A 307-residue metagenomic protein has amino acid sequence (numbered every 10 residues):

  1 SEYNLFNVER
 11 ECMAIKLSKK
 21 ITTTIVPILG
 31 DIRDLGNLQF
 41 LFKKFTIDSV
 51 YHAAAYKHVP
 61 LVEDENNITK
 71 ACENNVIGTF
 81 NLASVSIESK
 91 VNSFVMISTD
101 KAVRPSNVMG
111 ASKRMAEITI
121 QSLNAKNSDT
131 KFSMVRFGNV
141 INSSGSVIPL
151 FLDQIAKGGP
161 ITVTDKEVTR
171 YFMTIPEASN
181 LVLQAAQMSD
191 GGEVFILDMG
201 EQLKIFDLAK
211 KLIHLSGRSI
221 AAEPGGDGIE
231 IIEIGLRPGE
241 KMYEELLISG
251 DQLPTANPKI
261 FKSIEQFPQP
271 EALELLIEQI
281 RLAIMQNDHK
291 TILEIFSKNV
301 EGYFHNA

Functional and structural regions predicted by a protein language model:
S1-T46: N-terminal Rossmann/SDR dinucleotide-binding element
I15-T23, K44-S49, L82-S93, S122-K131 (+3 more regions): Secondary-structure transition/capping motifs at alpha-helix termini and the adjoining loop/turn into the next element
I21, I32-E73: NAD(P)H-binding glycine-rich loop region in Rossmannoid oxidoreductase-like domains and their noncatalytic homologs
P27, A71, F132-V135: Hydrophobic/aromatic anchor residues within beta-strands of the central parallel beta-sheet of Rossmann-like
I28-L29, E73, D165, E233: Conserved residues in the N-terminal Rossmann fold of short-chain dehydrogenase/reductase
V50-A54, F94-T99, V135-F137: SDR active-site strand-loop-helix element
H58-E117, S122: Conserved Rossmann-fold NAD(P)-dependent oxidoreductase catalytic core, especially the SDR/UDP-sugar
I118-A307: Strand-loop microenvironment adjacent to phosphate/nucleotide-handling motifs in alpha/beta enzyme folds
